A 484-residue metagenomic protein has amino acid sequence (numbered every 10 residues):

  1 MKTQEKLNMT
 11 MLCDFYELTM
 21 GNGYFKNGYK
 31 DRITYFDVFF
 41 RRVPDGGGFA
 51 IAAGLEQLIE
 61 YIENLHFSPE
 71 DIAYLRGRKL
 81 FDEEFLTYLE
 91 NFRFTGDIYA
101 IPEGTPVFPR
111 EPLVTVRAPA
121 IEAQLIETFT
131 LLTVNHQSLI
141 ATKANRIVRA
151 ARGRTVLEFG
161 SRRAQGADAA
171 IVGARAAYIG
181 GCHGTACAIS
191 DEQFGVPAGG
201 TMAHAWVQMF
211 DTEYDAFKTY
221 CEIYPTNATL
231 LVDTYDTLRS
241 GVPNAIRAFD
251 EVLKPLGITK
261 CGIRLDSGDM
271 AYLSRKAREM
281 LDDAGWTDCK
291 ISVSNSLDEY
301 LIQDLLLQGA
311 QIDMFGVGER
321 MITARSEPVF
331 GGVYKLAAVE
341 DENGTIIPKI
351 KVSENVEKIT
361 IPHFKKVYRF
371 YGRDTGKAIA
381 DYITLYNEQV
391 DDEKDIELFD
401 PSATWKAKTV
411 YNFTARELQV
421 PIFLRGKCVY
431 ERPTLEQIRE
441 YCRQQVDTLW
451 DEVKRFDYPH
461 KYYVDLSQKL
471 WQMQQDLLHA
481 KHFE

Functional and structural regions predicted by a protein language model:
K2-I33, R42-P44, L80-F81, L86-T95 (+7 more regions): Buried, small/hydrophobic-residue-enriched core segments of structured protein domains
K2-R32, F36, G46-G47, A52 (+2 more regions): Gly/Ser/Thr/Ala-enriched C-terminal appendages of enzymes
T34-E90: N-terminal, Lys/Arg-enriched amphipathic/low-complexity engagement segments that precede the first folded domain
E60-N64, A100-E103, V107: An N-terminal, globular interaction/scaffold subdomain
A73-Y74, T142-R146, G160, K454-K461: Short coil/turn segments at secondary-structure boundaries
G199, I263, I291, D313-F315: Hydrophobic residues within beta-strands of alpha/beta enzymes
H204, S294, G318: Residue-level "edge-of-site" marker
T287: Metal-assisted phosphate- and nucleotidyl-transfer catalytic regions
